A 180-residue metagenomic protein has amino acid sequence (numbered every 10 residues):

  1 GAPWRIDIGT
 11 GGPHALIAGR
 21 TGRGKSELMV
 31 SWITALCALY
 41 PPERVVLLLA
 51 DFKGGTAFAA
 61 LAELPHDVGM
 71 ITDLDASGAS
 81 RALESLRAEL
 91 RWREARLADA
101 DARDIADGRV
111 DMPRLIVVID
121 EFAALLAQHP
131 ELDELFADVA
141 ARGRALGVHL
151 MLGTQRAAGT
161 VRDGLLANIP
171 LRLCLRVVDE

Functional and structural regions predicted by a protein language model:
G1-V178: P-loop NTPase catalytic phosphate-binding loop
